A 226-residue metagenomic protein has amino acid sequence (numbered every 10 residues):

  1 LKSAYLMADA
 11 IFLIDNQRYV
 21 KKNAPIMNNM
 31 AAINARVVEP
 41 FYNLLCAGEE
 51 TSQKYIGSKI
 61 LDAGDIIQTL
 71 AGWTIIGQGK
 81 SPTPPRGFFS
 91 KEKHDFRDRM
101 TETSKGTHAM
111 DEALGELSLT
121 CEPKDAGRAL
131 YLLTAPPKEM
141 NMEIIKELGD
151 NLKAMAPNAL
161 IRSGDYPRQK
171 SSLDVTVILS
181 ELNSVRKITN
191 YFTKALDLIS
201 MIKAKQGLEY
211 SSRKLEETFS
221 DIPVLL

Functional and structural regions predicted by a protein language model:
L1-L226: Tubulin/FtsZ superfamily GTPase core signature
